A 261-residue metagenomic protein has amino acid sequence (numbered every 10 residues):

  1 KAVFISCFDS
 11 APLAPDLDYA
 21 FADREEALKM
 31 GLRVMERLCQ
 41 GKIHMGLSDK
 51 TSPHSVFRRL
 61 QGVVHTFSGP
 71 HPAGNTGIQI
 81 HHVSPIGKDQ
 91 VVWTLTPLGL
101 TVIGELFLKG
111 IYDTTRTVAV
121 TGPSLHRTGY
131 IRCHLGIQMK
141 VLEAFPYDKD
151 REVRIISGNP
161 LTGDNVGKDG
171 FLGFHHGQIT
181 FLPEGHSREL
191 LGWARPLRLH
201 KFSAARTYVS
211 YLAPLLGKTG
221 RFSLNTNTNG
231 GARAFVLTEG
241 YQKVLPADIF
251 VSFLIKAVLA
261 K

Functional and structural regions predicted by a protein language model:
K1-K261: Buried, small/hydrophobic-residue-enriched core segments of structured protein domains
